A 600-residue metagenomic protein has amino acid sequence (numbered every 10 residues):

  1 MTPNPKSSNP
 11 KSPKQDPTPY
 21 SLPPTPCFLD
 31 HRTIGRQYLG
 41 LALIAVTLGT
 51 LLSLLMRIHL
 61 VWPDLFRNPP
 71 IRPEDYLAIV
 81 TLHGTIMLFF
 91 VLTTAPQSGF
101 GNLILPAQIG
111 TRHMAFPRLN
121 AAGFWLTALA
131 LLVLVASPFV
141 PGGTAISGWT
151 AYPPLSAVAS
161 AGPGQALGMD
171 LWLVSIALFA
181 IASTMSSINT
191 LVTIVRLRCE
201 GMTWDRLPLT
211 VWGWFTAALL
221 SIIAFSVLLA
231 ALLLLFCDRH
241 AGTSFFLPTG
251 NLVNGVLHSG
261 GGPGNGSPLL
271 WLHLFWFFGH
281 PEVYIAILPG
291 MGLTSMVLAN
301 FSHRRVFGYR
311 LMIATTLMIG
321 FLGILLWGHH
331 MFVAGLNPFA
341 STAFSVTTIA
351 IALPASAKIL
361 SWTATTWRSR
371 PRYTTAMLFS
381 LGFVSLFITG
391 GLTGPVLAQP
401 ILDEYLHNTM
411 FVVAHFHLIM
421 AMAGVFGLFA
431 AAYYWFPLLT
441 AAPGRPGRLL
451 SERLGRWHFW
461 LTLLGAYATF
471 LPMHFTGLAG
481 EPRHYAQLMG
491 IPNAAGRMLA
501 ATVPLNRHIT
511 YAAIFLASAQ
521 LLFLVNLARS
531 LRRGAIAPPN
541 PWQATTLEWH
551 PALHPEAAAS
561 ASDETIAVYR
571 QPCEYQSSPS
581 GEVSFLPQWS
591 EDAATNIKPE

Functional and structural regions predicted by a protein language model:
M1-P26: Low-complexity proline/serine/threonine-rich segments in eukaryotic and viral proteins
P26-E600: Membrane-embedded and interfacial regions of multi-pass energy-transducing membrane proteins
